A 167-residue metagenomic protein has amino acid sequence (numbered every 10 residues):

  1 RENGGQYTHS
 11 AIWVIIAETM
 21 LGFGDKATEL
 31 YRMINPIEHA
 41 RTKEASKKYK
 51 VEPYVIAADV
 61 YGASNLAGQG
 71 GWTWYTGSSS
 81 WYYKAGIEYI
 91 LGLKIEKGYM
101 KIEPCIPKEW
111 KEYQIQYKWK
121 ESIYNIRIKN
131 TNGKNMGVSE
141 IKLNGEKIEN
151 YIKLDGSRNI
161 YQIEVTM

Functional and structural regions predicted by a protein language model:
R1-Q6, I12-M167: Non-catalytic C-terminal accessory modules of carbohydrate-active enzymes
